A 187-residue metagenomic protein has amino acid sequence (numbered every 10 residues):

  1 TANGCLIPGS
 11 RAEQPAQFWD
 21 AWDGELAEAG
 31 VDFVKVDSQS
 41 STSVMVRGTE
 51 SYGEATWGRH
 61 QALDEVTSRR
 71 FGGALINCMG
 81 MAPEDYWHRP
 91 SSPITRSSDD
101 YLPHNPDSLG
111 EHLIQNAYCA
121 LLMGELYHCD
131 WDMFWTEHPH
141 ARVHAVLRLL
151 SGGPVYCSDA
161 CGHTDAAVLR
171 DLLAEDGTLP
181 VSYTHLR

Functional and structural regions predicted by a protein language model:
T1-L147, S151-P154, D159-H163, R170-D176: Aromatic- and carboxylate-enriched substrate-binding clefts and catalytic-loop regions of carbohydrate-active enzymes
T184-H185: Conserved small/polar residues in nucleotide/adenosyl-binding loops
